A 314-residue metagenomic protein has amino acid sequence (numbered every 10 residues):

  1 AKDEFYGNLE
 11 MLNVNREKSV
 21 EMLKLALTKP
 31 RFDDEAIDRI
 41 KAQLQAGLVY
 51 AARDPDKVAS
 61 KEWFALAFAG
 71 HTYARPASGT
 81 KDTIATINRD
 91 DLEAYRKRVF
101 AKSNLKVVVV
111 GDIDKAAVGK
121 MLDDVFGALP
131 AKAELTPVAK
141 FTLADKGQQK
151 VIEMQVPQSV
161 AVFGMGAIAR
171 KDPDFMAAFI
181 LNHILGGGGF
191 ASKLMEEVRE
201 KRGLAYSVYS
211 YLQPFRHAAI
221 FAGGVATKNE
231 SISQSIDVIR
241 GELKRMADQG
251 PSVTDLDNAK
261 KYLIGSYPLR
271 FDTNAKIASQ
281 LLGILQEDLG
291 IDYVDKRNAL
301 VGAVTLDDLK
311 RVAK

Functional and structural regions predicted by a protein language model:
A1-L27, K41, Q45, D56-D82 (+3 more regions): M16 family metallopeptidases and their MPP-like homologs
K29, D33-D34, K115-A116, A128 (+4 more regions): Short beta-strands and strand-coil junctions in structured, solvent-facing domains, enriched
F32-R39, E134-L135, G250-D255: Surface-exposed patches in mature extracellular/periplasmic domains of secreted proteins
L44-A51, F141-I152, Y262-R270: Short, conserved secondary-structure transition motifs
A69, Y73, A77, A101 (+2 more regions): An aromatic/glycine/proline-enriched structural segment found at the starts of mature extracellular/organellar domains
T83-N88: Short, charged, amphipathic alpha-helices and their helix-cap/turn boundaries
M176-F179, L194: PPIase-associated folding chaperone regions across multiple families
